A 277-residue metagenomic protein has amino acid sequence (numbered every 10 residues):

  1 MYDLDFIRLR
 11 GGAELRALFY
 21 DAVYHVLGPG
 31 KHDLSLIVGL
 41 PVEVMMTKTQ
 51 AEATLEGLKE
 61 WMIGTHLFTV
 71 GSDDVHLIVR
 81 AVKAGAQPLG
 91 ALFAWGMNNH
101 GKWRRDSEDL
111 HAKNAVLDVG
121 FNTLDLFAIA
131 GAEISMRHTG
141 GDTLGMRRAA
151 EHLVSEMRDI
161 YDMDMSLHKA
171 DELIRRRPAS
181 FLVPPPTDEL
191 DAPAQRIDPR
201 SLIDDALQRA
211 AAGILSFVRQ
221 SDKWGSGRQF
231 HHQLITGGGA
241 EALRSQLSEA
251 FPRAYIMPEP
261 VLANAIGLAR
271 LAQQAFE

Functional and structural regions predicted by a protein language model:
M1-N114, S135-M146, F181-H232, G237-E277: Nucleotide/phosphate-binding catalytic cleft detector across ATP-hydrolyzing and phosphate-transferring enzymes
L92, D125-K169: Glycine-rich phosphate-binding loop plus the immediately following alpha-helix
D109-I134: A cross-taxonomic marker for long C-terminal extensions/tails that follow the last structured domain
I160-P185: Conserved, helical-rich catalytic subdomain that frames metal- and/or nucleotide-binding sites in enzyme alpha/beta
